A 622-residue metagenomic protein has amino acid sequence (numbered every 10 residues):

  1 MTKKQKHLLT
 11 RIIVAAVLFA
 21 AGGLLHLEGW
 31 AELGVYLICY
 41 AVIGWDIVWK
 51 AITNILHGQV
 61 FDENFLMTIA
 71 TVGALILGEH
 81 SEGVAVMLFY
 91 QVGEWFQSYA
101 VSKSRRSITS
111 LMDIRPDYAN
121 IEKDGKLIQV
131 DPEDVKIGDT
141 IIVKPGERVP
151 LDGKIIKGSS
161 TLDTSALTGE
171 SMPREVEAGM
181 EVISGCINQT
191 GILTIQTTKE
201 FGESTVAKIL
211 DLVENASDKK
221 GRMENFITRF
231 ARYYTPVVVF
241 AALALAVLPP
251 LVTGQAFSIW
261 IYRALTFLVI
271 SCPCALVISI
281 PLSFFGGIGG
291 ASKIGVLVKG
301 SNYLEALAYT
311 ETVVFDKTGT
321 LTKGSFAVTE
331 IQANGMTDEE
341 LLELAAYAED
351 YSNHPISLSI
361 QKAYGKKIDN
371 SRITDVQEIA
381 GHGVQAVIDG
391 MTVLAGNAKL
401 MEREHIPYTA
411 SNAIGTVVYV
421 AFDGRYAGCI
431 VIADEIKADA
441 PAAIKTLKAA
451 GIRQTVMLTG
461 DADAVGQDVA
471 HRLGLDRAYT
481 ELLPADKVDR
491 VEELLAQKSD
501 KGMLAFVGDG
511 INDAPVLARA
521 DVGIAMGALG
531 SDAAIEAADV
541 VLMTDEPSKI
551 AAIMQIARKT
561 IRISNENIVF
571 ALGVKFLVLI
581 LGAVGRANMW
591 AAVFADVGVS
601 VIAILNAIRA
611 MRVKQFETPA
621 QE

Functional and structural regions predicted by a protein language model:
M1-V14, Y234: N-terminal membrane topogenic signal
T2-K3, A20-E28, V48-N54, V72-L77 (+9 more regions): Membrane-embedded alpha-helical bundles of multi-pass transporters
A16-V17, N225-G254, R263-F284, N565-F594: Bilayer-spanning, highly hydrophobic alpha-helical transmembrane segments
G23-E32, Y36-E122, D134-I141, R148 (+4 more regions): Actuator/coupling domain of P-type ATPases
A51, E79, A100, A119 (+27 more regions): Residue-level signature of catalytic and energy-coupling elements of molecular machines, predominantly ATP/GTP-dependent
I52-V60, Y99-T109, L282-S301, I608-E622: Juxtamembrane helix-loop transition segments at the membrane interface in multi-pass membrane proteins
S110-L111, G138, N302-V522, Q555-R558 (+1 more regions): Cytosolic catalytic headpiece
A119, V130, D139, L151-D152 (+11 more regions): Conserved cytosolic headpiece of P-type ATPases
